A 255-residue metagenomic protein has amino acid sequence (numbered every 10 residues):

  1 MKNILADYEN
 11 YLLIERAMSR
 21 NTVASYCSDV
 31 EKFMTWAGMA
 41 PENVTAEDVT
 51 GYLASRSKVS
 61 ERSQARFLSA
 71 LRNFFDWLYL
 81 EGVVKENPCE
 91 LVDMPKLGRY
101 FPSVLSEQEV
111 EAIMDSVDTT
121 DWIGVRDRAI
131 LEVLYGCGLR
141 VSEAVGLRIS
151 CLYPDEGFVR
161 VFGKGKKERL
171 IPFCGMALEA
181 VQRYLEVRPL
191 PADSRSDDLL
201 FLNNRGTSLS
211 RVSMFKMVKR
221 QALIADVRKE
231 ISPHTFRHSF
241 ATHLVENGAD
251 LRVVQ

Functional and structural regions predicted by a protein language model:
M1-Q255: Conserved catalytic core of the tyrosine transesterase superfamily
